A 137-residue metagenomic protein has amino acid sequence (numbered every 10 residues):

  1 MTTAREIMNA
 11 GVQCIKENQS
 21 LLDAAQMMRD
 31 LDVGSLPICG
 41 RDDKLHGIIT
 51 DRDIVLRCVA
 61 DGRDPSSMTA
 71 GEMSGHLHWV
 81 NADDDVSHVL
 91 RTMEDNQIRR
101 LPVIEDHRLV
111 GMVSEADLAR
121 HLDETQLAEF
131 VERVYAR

Functional and structural regions predicted by a protein language model:
M1-M27, V33, I38-R41, L45-H46 (+5 more regions): Bateman/CBS regulatory modules and CBS-like beta-alpha motifs in cytosolic regions of diverse proteins
T50: PIN/NYN-family metal-dependent endoribonuclease catalytic core
D53, E72, D117: Ca2+-coordinating acidic residues in Ca2+-binding motifs
V55-S67, L118-E132: A short, polar/charged loop-to-alpha-helix boundary motif
